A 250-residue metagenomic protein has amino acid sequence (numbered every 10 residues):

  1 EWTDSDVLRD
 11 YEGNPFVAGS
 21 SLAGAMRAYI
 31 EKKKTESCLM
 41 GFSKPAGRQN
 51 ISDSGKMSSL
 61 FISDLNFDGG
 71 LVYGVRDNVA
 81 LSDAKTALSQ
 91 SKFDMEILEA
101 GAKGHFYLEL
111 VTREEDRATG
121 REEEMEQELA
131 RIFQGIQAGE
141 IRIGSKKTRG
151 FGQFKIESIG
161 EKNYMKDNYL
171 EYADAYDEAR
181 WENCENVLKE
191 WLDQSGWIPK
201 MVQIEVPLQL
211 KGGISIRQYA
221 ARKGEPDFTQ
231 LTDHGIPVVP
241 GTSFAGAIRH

Functional and structural regions predicted by a protein language model:
E1-H250: Small/polar/charged residue-enriched interaction surfaces, especially the RNA/DNA-contacting tracks of RNP/CRISPR
